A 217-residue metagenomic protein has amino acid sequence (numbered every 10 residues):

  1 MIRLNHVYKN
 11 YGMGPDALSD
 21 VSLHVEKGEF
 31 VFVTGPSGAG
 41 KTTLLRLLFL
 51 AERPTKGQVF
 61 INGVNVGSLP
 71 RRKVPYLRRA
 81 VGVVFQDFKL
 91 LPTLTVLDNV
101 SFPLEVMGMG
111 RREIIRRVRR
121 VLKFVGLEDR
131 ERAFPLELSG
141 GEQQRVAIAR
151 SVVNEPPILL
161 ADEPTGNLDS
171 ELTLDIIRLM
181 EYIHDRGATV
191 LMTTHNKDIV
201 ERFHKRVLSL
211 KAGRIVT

Functional and structural regions predicted by a protein language model:
M1, K9-D20, P70-K73, N196: A short, flexible loop at the N-terminus of ABC-type nucleotide-binding domains that lies
F49: Helix-to-loop junction immediately C-terminal to a conserved catalytic motif
G57-N65: Conserved ABC transporter NBD signature motif
L94-S101: Short coil-to-helix segment of the ABC ATPase nucleotide-binding domain corresponding to the Q-loop/switch region
F134-L138, E142-Q144: Conserved ABC ATPase signature
V153-P157: A short, proline-enriched helix->beta-strand linker immediately N-terminal to the Walker B motif in ABC-type P-loop
L159-D162: Catalytic Walker B motif of ABC-type/P-loop ATPase nucleotide-binding domains
